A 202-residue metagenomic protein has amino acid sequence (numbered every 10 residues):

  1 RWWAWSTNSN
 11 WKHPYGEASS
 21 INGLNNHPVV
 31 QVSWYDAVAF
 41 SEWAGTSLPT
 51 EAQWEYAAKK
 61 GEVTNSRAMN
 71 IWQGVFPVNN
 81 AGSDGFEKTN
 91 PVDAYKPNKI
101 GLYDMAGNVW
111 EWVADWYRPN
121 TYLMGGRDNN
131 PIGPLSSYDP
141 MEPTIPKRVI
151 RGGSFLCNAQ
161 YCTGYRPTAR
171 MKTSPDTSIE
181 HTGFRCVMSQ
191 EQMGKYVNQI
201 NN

Functional and structural regions predicted by a protein language model:
R1-P167, M171, P175, E180 (+1 more regions): Functional-site microenvironments in short loops/helix caps that host divalent-cation chemistry
E180-K195: Short, structured beta-strand segments at or near domain termini in extracellular proteins/domains
